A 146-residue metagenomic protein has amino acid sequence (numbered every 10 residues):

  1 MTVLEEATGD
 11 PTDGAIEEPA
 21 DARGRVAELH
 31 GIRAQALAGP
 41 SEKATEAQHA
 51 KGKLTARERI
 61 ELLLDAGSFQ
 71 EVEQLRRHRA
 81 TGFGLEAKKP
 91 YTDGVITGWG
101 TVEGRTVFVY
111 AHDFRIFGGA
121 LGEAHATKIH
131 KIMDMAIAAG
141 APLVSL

Functional and structural regions predicted by a protein language model:
M1-L146: Terminal-region recognition feature
